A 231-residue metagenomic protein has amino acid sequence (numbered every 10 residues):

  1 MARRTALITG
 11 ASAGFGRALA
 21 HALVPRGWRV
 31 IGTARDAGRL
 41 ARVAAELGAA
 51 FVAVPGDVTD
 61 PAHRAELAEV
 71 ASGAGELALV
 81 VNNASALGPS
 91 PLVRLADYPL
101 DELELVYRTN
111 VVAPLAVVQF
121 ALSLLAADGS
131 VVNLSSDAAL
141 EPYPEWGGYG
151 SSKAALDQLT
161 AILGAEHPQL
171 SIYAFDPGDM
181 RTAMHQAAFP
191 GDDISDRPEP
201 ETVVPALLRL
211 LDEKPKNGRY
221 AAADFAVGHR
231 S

Functional and structural regions predicted by a protein language model:
S12-A13: Conserved glycine-rich cofactor-binding loop
R26-V43: Conserved glycine-rich Rossmann-like NAD(P)H-binding loop of the short-chain dehydrogenase/reductase
P55-L67: The beta1-alpha1 cofactor-binding region of Rossmann-like NAD(H)/NADP(H)-dependent oxidoreductases
S85-E104, E145: Conserved mid-core segment of classical short-chain dehydrogenase/reductases
V118, S152: Active-site helix of classical SDR
S136: Residue(s) in the substrate-gating loop at a strand-loop-helix junction that position the organic substrate next
L170, A174-P177, T182, P190-S231: C-terminal helical subdomain
